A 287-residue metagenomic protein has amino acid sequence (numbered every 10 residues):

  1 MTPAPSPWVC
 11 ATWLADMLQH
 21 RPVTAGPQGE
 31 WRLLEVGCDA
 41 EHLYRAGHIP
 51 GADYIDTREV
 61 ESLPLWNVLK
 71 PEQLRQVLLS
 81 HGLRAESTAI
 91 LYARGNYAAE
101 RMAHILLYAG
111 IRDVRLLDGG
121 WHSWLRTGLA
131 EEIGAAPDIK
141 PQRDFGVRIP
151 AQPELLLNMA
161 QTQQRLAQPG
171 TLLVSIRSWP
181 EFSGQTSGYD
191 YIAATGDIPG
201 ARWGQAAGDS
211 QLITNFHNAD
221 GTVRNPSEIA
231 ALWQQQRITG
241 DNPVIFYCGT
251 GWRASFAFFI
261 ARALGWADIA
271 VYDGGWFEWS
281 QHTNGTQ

Functional and structural regions predicted by a protein language model:
M1-Q287: Cytosolic catalytic domains that perform sulfur/thiol-centered chemistry
